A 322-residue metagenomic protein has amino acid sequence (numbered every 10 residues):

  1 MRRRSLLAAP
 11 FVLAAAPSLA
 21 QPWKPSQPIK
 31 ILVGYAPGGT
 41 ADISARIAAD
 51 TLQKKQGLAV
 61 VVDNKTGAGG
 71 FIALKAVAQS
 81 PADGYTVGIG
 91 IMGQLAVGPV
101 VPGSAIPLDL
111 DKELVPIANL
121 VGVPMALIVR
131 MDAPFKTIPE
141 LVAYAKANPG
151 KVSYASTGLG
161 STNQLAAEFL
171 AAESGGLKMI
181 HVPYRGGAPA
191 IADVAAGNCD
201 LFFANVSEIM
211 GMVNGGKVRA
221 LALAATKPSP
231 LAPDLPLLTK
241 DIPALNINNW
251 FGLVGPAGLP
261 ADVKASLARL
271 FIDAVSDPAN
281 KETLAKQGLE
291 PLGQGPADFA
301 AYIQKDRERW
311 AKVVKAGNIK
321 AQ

Functional and structural regions predicted by a protein language model:
R2-L7: N-terminal export leaders
A15-P17: N-terminal signal peptide c-region/cleavage motif recognized by signal peptidases
A20-D111, K151, L159, G175-D200 (+2 more regions): N-terminal (or domain-start) structured segment
P25-P28, E173, N214, A261-Q322: An extracytoplasmic/periplasmic, membrane-proximal ligand-sensing/linker region
I43, I47, I72, A76 (+14 more regions): Extracytoplasmic/secreted proteins, especially bacterial periplasmic and envelope-associated proteins
Q79-Y85, V100-P189, L238, P243 (+1 more regions): Hinge/capping helix and adjacent helix->loop/strand transition within the periplasmic-binding protein
G93-G103, F169-E173, L201-P233: A ligand-binding cleft/hinge motif common to bilobed small-molecule-binding domains
